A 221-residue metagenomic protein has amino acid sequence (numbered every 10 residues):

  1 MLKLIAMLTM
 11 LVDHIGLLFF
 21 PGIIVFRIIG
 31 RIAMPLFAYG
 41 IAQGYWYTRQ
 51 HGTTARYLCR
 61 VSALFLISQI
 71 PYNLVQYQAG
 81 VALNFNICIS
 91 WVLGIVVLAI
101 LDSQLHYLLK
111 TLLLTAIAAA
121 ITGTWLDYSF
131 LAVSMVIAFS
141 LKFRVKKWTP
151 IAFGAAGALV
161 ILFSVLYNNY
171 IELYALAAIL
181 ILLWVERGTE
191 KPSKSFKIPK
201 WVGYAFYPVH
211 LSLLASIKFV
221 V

Functional and structural regions predicted by a protein language model:
M1-V221: Alpha-helical transmembrane segments and their immediate juxtamembrane cytosolic regions
